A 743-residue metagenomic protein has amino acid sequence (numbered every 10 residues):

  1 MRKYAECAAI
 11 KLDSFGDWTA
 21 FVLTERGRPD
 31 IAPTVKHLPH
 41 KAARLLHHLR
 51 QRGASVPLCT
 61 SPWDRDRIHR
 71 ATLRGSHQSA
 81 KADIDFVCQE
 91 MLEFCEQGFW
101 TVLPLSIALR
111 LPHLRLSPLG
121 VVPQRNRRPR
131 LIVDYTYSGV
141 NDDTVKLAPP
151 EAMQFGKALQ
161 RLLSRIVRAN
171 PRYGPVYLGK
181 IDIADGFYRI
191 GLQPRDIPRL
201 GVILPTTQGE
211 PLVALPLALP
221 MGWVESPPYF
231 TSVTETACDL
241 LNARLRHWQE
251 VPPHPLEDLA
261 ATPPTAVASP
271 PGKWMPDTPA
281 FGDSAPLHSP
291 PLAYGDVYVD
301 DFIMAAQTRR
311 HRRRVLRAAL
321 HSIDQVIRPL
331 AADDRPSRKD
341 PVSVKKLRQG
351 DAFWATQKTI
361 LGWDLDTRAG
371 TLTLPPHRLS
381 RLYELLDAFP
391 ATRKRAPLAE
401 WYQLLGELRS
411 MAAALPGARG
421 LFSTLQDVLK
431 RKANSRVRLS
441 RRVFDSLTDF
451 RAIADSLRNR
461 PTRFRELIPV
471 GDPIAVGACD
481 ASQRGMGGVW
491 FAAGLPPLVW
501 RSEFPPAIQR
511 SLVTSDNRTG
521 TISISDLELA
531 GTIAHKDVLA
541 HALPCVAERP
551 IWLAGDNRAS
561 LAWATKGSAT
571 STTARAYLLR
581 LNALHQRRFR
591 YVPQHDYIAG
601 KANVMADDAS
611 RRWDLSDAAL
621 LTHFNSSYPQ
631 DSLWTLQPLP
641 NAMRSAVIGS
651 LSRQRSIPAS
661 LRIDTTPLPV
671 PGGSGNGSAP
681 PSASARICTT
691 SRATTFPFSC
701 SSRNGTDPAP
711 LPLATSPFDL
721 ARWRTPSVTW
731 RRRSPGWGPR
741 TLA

Functional and structural regions predicted by a protein language model:
M1-E151, P416-F450, P726: Reverse-transcribing Pol proteins
S79-A82, F86, M91-L241, L245 (+2 more regions): Catalytic-core region of right-hand nucleic acid polymerases
V122-P123, L212-L217, D296-V297, I327-L415 (+4 more regions): A conserved non-catalytic segment of reverse transcriptases and RNA-directed RNA polymerases corresponding to the late
G139-P149, I190-G191, E257-R335, D366-L372 (+2 more regions): Catalytic palm subdomain of template-directed nucleic-acid polymerases, centered on the conserved carboxylate motif
E210-V233, G494-A530, A559-A576: A short, polar/acidic, helix/strand-boundary loop motif
A306, K536-V604: RNase H catalytic domain
I468-I524, V538, P544: RNase H-like nuclease fold core
S674-A743: Charge-rich, intrinsically disordered N-terminal extensions that act as flexible nucleic-acid engagement or regulatory
